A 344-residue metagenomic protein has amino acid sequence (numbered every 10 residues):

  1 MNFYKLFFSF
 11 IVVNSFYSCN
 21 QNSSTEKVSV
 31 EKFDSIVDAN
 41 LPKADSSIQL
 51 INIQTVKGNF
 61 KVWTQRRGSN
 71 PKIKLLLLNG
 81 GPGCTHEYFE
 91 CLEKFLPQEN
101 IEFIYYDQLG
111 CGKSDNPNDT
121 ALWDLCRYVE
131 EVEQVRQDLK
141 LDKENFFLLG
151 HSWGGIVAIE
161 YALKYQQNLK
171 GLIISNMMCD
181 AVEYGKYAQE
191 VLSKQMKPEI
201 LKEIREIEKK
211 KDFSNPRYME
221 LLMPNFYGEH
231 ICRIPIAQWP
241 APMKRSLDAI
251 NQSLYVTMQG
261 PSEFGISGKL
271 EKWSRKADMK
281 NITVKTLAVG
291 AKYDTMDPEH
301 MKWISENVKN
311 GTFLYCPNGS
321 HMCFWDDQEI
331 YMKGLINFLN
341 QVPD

Functional and structural regions predicted by a protein language model:
V37-K61: N-terminal cap/lid segment of alpha/beta-hydrolase-fold proteins
F60-N116: Conserved HGGG/HGGXW glycine-rich cap/lid loop of the alpha/beta-hydrolase fold
Q108-L149, W153: Active-site loop/oxyanion-hole signature of alpha/beta-hydrolase fold enzymes
E144-Y187: Conserved hydrolase catalytic core segment
L172-F213: Flexible "cap/lid" loop of the alpha/beta hydrolase fold
Q195, K202-K280, V284: Alpha/beta-hydrolase
K276-N318: Conserved loop-alpha-helix segment in the C-terminal half of the alpha/beta-hydrolase fold that carries the catalytic
G311-D344: Catalytic active-site module of serine/aspartate enzymes centered on a nucleophile-bearing elbow/loop
